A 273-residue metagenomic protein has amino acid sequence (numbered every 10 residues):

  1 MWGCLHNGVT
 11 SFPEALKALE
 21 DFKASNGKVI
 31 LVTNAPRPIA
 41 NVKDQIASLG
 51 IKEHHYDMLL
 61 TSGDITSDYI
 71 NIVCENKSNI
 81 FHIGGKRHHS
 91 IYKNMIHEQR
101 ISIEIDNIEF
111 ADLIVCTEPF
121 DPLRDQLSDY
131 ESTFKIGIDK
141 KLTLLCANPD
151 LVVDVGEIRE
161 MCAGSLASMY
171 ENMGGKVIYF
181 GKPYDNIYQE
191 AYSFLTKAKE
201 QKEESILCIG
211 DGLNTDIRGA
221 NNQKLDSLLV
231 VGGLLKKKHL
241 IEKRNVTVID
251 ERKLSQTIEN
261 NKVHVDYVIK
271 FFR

Functional and structural regions predicted by a protein language model:
G3-L16, E20-D21, V32, A40-L60 (+1 more regions): Asp-based, Mg2+/Mn2+-dependent phosphohydrolase catalytic module
S25-K28: Conserved phosphate-binding loops in N-terminal lobes of ATP-dependent enzymes of the actin/Hsp70/sugar-kinase
R37: Conserved Walker A/P-loop ATP-binding site and its immediately adjacent core in helicase/helicase-like ATPase domains
